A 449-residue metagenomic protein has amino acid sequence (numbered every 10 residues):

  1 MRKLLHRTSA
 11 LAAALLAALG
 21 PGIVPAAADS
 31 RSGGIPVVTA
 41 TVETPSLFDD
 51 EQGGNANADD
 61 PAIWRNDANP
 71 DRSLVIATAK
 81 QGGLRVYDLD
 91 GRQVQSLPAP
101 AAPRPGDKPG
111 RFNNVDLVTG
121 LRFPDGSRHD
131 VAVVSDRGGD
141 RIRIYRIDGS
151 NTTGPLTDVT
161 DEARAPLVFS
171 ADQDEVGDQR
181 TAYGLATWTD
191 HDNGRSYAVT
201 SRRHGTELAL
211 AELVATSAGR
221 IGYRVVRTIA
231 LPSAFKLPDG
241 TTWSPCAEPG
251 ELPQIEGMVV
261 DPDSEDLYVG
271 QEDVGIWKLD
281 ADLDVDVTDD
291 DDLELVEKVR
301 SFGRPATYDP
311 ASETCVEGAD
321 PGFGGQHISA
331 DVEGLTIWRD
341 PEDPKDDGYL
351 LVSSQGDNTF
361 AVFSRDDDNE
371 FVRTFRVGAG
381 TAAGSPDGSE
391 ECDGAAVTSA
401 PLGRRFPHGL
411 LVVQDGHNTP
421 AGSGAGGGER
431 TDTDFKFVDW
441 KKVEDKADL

Functional and structural regions predicted by a protein language model:
M1-A28: Secretory targeting and sorting signals
A27-L449: Sequence/structural signature of beta-propeller domains
